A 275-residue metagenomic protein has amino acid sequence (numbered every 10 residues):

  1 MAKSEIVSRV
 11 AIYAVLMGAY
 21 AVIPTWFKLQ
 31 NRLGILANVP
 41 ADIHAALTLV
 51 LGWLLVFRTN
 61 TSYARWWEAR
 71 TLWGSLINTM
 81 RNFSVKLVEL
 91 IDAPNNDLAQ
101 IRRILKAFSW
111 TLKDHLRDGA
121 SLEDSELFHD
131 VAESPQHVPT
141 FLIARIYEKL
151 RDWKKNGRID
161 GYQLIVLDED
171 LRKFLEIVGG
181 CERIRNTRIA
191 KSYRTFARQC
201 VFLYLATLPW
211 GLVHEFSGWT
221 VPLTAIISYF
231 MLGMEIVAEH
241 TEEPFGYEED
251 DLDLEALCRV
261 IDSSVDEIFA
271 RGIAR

Functional and structural regions predicted by a protein language model:
M1-G74, A93, F216-G218, D262-R275: N-terminal juxtamembrane/topogenic regions of multi-pass membrane proteins
S8-M17, E182-H214: Transmembrane alpha-helical segments and their cytosolic interface motifs in multi-pass membrane proteins
G18-I35, V201-E235: Juxtamembrane "helix exit" motif at the C-terminal ends of alpha-helical transmembrane segments in multi-pass membrane
S62-W66, S75, K86, G233-P244: Membrane-spanning helices that line or support transport/gating and their immediate boundary helices in channels
W66-F83, D170-V178, I184, D251 (+1 more regions): Intracellular alpha-helical coupling/juxtamembrane segments of multi-pass membrane proteins
S84-Y193: Structured inter-helical modules in multipass membrane proteins
N186-A197, L212-A225, I236-P244: Short conserved catalytic/interaction loops centered on acidic-Pro-aromatic/His motifs
S228, V237-R275: Cytosolic/matrix-facing juxtamembrane and C-terminal tails of multi-pass cellular membrane proteins
